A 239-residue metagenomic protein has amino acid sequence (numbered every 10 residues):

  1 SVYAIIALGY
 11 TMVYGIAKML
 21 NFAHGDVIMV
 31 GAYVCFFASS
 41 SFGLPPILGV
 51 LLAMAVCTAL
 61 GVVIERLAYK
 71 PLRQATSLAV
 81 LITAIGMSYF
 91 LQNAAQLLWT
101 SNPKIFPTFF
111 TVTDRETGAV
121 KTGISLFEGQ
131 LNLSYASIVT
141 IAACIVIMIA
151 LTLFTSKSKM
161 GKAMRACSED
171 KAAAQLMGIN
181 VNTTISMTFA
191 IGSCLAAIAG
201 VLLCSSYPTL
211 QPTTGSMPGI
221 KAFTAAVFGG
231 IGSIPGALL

Functional and structural regions predicted by a protein language model:
S1-I5, V34, L44-G49, A75-A79 (+3 more regions): Membrane-interfacial amphipathic/re-entrant helices at transmembrane-helix boundaries
S1-S40, V63-A79, A226-P235: Single transmembrane alpha-helix segments in multi-pass membrane proteins
I5, G43-A55, F189-A196, G200-L239: Transmembrane alpha-helical segments in multi-pass inner-membrane proteins
Y10, G43-M87, A94, L239: Alpha-helical transmembrane segments within multi-pass membrane transporters and channels
D26-V30, L72-Q96, T214-V227: Pore- or pathway-lining transmembrane helices of multi-pass membrane proteins that form conduits for solutes/ions
A32-F36, M54-L60, M87-A95, I141-T152 (+1 more regions): Hydrophobic core segments of alpha-helical transmembrane domains in multi-pass membrane transport and ion-translocation
L72, V80-K157, T184: Transmembrane helix-bundle core of multi-pass membrane transporters and related energy-transducing complexes
S125, Q130-L210, I234-L239: Helix-loop-helix "hairpin" substructures at the membrane interface of multi-pass membrane proteins
